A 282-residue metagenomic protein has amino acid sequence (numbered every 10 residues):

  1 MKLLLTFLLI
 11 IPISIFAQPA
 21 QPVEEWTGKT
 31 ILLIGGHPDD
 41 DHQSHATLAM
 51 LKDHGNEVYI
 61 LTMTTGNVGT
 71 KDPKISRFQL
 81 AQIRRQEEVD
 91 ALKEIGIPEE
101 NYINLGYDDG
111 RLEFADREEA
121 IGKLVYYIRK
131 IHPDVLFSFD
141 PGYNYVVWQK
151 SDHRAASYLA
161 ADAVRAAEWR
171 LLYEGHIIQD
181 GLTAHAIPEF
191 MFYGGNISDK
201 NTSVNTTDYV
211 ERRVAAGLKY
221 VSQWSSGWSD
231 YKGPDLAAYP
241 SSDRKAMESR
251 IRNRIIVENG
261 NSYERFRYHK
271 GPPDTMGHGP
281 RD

Functional and structural regions predicted by a protein language model:
L4-S14: Bacterial N-terminal signal peptides
L5, H42-S44, A155: Hydrophobic side chains within alpha-helical segments
L8, T65, G106, D140 (+1 more regions): Residues that line or immediately flank small-molecule/substrate-binding pockets and catalytic motifs
Q18-I131: Active-site rim/loop-helix segments in enzyme catalytic domains that contact anionic ligands
Q18-I31, E118-D282: Metal-dependent de-N-acetylase/amidase catalytic core
